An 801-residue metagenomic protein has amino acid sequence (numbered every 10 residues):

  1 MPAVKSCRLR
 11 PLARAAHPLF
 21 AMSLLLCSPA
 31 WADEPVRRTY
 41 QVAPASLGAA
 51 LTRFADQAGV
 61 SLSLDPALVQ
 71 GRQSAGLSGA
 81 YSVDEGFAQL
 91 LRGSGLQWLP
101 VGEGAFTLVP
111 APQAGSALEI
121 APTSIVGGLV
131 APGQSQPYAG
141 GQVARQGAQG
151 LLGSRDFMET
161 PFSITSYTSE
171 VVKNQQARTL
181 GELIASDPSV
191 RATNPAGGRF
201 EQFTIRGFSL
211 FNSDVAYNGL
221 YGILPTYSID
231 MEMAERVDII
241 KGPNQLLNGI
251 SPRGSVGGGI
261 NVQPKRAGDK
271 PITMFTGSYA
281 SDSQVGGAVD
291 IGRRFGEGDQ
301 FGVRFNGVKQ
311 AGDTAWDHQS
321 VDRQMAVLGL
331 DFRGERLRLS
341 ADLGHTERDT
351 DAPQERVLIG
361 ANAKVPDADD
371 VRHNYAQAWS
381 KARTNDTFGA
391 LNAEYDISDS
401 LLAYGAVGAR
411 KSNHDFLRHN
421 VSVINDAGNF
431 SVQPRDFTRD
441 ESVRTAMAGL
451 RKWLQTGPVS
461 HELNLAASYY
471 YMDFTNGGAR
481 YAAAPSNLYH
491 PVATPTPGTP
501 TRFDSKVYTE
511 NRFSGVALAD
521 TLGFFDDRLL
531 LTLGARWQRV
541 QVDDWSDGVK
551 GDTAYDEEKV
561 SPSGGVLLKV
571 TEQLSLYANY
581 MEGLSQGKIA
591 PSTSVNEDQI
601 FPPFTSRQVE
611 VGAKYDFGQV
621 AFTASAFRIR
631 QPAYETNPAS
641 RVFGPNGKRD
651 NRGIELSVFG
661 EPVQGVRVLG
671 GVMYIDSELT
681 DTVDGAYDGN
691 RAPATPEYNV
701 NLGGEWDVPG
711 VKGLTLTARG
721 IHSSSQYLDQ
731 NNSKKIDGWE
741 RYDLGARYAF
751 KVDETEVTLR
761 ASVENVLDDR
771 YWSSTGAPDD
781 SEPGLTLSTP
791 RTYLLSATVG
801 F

Functional and structural regions predicted by a protein language model:
S61, G76, A121-K270, V611: Acidic, small-polar-rich N-terminal luminal/periplasmic segments of exported/outer-membrane proteins
E232-E235, Q245-A326, F332-R338, T387 (+2 more regions): Outer-membrane beta-barrel translocator/receptor signature
Q310-G312, V327-D396, A409-E441, R480 (+1 more regions): Acidic/polar loop-and-plug regions of large Gram-negative outer-membrane beta-barrel proteins
D331, E441, T456, S460-E462 (+4 more regions): Structural signature of Gram-negative outer-membrane beta-barrels, strongest in the C-terminal barrel of TonB-dependent
D349-A363, Y471-R480, L567-E610, A621-N646 (+4 more regions): Surface-exposed extracellular loop regions of Gram-negative outer-membrane beta-barrel proteins, predominantly
N392-D396, L402-G408, H414-R418, L576-Y577 (+2 more regions): Membrane-embedded beta-barrel scaffold of Gram-negative outer-membrane proteins
D526, R628-R630, P645-Q730, T798-G800: Gram-negative outer-membrane beta-barrel transporters
A578, V609, P693-F801: Conserved C-terminal beta-signal and adjacent last beta-strands/turns of outer-membrane beta-barrel proteins
